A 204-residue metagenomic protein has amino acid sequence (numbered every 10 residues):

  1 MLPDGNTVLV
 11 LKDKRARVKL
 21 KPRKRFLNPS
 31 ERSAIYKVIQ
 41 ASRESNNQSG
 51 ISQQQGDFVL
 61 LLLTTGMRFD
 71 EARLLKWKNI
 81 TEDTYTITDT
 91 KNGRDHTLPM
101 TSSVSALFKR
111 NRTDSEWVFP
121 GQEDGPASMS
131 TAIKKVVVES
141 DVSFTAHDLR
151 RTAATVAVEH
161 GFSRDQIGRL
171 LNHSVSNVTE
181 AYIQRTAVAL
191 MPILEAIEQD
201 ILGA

Functional and structural regions predicted by a protein language model:
L2-F69, R73, D148-R150: Basic, Lys/Arg- and aromatic-enriched nucleic-acid-binding interface segment
L2-R15, P29, V38, T65 (+3 more regions): Conserved tyrosine-mediated DNA breakage-rejoining catalytic core shared by Y-recombinases
F26, D89-G93, L171-A196: Catalytic-site neighborhood detector that most strongly recognizes the C-terminal catalytic loop/helix of tyrosine
R32, P99-V142: Active-site/catalytic core of tyrosine-dependent DNA strand-transfer enzymes
K37, A41, R110-S115, P120-E123 (+2 more regions): C-terminal secondary-structure termini that scaffold catalytic or DNA-interacting sites
D57-L60, T64, D70-E71, R150-S174: C-terminal catalytic core of tyrosine-transesterase DNA break-rejoin enzymes
L74, T131, V156, R169 (+1 more regions): DNA-binding alpha-helical recognition surfaces that contact promoter or target DNA
K78-T84, S143, F162-A181: Short, polar N-cap/turn motifs at the start of nucleic acid-interacting alpha helices
